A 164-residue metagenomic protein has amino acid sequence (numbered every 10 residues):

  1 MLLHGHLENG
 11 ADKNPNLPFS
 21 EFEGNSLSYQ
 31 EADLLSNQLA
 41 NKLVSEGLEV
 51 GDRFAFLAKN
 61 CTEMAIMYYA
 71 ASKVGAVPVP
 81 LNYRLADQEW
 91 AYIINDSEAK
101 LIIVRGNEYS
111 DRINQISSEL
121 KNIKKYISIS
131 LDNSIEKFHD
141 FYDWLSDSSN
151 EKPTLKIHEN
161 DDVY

Functional and structural regions predicted by a protein language model:
G5-S28, N133-E136, V163: AMP-dependent adenylate-forming
L7, M67, I113: Aromatic/hydrophobic pocket-lining residues that form π-stacking "cages" and hydrophobic walls in ligand
P18-C61, A65-Y69, A86-A91, K137 (+1 more regions): Conserved AMP-binding/adenylate-forming core of the ANL superfamily
S45-E46, K73-D143: Structural core segment of the AMP-binding/adenylate-forming
F54, A71, I102, D162: Conserved S/T- and glycine-rich ATP-binding loop of Class I adenylate-forming
C61, G106-N107, D162: Alpha-helix N-cap/helix-start capping motif
S128, N133, S148-Y164: Conserved pre-ATP/AMP-binding loop-to-beta segment of ANL
